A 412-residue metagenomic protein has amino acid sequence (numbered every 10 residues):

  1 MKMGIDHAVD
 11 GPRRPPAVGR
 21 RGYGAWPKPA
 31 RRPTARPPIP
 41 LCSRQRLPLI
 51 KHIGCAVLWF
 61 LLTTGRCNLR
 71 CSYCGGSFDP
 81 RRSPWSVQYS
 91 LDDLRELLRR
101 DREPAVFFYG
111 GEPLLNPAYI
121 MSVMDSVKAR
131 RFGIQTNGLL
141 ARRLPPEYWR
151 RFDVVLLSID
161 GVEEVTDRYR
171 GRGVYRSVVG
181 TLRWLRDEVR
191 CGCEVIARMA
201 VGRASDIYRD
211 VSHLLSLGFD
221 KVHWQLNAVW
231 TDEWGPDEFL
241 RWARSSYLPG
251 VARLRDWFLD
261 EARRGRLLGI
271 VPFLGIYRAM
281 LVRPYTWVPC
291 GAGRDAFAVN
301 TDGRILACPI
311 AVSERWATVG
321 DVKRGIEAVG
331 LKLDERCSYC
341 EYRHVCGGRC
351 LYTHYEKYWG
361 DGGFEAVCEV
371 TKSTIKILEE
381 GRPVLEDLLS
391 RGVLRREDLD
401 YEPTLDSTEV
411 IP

Functional and structural regions predicted by a protein language model:
K2, G11, R82-Y89, R172-V179 (+4 more regions): Radical SAM enzyme [4Fe-4S]-AdoMet core and its adjacent flexible, acidic and glycine-rich loops/tails across
I5, R13-R20: Ser/Thr/Pro/Gly-rich low-complexity, intrinsically disordered segments
H7, R13, A25, R31-L49 (+1 more regions): Flexible mid-to-C-terminal extensions adjoining Fe-S/redox cofactors in radical SAM and related proteins
I39-C55, S72-Y73, F78, F107-Y109 (+1 more regions): Conserved N-terminal glycine/acidic-rich loop preference
C42, G65, R81-S90, L94 (+1 more regions): Non-heme iron-sulfur electron-transfer modules
K51-Y89: Canonical Radical SAM [4Fe-4S] cluster-binding loop centered on the CxxxCxxC motif and its immediate flanking residues
L62-R70, E112, G293-R294, C337 (+1 more regions): Cysteine-centered iron-sulfur cluster-binding motifs in ferredoxin-type domains/subunits of redox enzymes
L91-F107, N116-V229, E233-P236, L240: Radical SAM/AdoMet-radical enzyme domain recognition
